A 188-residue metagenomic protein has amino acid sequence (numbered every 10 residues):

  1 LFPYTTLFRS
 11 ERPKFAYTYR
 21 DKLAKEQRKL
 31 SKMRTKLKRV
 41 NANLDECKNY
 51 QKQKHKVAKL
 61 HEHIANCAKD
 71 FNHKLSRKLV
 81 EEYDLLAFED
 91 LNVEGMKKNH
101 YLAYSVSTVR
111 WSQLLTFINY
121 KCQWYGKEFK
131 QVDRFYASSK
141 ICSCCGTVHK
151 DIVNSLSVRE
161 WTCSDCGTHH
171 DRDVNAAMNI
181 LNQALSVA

Functional and structural regions predicted by a protein language model:
L1-L7: Short, small-residue-biased leader/transition segments that mark boundaries at the very start of proteins
F8-A188: Positively charged, helix-rich recognition surfaces that bind polyanionic ligands
